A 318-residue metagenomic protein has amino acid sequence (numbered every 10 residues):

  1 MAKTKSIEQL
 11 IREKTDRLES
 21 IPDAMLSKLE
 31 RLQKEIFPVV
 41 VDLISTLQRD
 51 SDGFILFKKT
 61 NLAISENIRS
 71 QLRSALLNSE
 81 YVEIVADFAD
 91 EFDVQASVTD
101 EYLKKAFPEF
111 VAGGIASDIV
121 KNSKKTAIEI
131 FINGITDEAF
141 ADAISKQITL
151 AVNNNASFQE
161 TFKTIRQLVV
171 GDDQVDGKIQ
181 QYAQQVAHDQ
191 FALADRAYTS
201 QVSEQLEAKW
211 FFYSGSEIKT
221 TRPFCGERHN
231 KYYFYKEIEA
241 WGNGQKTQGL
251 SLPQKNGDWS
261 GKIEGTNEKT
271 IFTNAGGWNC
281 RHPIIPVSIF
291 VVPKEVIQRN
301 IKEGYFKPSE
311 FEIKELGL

Functional and structural regions predicted by a protein language model:
M1-G177, K269-F272, V287-L318: N-terminal leader/targeting and assembly helices and adjacent pre-domain segments
G177-V292, I297: Acidic, glycine-rich two-metal-ion catalytic cores of nucleic acid-processing enzymes
